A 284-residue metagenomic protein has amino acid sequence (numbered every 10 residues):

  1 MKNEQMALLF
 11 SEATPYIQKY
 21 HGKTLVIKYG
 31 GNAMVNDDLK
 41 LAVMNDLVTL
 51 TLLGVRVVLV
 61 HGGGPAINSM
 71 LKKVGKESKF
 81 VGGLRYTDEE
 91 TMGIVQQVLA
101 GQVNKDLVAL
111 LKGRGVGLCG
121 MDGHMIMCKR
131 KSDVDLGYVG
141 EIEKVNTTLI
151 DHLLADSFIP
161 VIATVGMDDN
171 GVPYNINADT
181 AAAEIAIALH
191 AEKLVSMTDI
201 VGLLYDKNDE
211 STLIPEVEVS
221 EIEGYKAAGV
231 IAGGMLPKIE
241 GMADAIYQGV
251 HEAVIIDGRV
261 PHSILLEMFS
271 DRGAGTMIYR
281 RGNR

Functional and structural regions predicted by a protein language model:
M1-R259, L266-M268, R272, R280-R284: Nucleotide/pyrophosphate-binding catalytic subdomain
